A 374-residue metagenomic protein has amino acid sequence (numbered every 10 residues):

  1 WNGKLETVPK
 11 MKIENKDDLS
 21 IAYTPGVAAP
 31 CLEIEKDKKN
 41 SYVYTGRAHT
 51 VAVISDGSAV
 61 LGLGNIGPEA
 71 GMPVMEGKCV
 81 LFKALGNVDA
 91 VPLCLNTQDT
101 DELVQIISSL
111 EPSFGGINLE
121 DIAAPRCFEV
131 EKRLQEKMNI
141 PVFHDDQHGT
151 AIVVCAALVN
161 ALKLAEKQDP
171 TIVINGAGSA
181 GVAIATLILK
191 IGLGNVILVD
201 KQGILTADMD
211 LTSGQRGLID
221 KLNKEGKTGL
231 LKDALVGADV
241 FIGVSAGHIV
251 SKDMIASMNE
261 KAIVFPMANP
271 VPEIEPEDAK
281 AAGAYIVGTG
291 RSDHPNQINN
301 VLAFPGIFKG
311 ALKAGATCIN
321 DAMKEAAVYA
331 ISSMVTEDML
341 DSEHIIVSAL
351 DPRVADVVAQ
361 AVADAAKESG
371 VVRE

Functional and structural regions predicted by a protein language model:
W1-I140, A359, A365, S369-V372: N-terminal ligand-binding/catalytic initiation module
D56-S58, I66, L95-N96, D121-C127 (+6 more regions): Short, ordered loop/turn segments at secondary-structure junctions
L61, I66-G86, M138, H144 (+3 more regions): Glycine-rich phosphate/diphosphate-binding loop of Rossmann-like nucleotide-binding domains
E111, K167, A234-L235, I255-M258: A short, aliphatic-rich alpha-helical micro-motif
N118-D121, V240-H294: ADP-ribose/adenylate-binding Rossmann-like module
P141, D145, P266-R373: Adenosine-phosphate binding glycine-rich loop
